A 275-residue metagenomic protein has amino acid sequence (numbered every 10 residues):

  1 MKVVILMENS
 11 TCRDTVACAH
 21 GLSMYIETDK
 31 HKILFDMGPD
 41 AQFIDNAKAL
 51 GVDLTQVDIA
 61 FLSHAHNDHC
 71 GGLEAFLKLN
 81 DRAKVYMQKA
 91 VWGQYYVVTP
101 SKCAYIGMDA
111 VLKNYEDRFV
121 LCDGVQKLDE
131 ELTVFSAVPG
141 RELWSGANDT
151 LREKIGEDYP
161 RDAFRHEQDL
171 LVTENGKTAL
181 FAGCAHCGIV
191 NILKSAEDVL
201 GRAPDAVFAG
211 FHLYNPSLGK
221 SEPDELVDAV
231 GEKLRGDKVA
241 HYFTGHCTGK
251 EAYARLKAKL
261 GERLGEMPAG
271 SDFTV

Functional and structural regions predicted by a protein language model:
M1-D14, D149-R161, H212-P223: Glycine-rich phosphate-binding "P-loop"
M1-L50, A163, E167-A182: Conserved beta-strand hairpin/beta-sheet module of binuclear metal-dependent hydrolase folds, prominently
S10-R13, Q42, G140-W144, C187-G188 (+1 more regions): Short, acidic Gly/Pro/Ser/Thr-rich loop/turn segments
I26, D36, A47, H64 (+4 more regions): Divalent metal-coordination and catalytic microenvironments
Q42-G93, K194, D198-V207: Active-site metal-binding motif and surrounding structural segment of the metallo-beta-lactamase
L50, D81, Y115, K238 (+1 more regions): Short, structured coil segments at secondary-structure junctions
N67-H69, A163-D169, T173-A269: Cap/insert and terminal regions of metallo-dependent hydrolase folds
V91-Q168, R235, G265-V275: Metallo-beta-lactamase
